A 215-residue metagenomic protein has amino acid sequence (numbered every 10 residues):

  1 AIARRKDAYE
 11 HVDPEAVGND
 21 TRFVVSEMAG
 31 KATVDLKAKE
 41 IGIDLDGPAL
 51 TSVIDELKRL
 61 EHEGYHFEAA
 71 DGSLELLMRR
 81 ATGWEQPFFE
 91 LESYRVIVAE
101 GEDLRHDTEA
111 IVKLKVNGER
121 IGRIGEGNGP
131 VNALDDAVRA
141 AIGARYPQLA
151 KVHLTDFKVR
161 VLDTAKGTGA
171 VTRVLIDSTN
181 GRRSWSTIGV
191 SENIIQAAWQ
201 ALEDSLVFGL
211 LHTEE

Functional and structural regions predicted by a protein language model:
A1-E119, R123-I124, T164-V171: A mid-to-C-terminal "edge-of-domain" accessory segment
S26, G122-P130, S186-A197: Short alpha-helix boundary/capping segments
I41-P48, R145-L154, G209-E215: Glycine-rich phosphate/pyrophosphate-binding loops and their adjacent beta-strand/loop elements at enzyme active sites
K58, T82, R139-I142, V207: Signal for well-folded cores of large energy- and translation-related assemblies
R95, A99-E102, E109, V116-D163: Small-residue-enriched alpha-helical segments and adjacent helix-cap loops that form tight helix-helix packing
K158-I188: A structural-propensity feature for long, helix-poor, extended segments
G181-E215: Mixed-charge, glycine-accented linear interaction segment located at domain edges/termini
